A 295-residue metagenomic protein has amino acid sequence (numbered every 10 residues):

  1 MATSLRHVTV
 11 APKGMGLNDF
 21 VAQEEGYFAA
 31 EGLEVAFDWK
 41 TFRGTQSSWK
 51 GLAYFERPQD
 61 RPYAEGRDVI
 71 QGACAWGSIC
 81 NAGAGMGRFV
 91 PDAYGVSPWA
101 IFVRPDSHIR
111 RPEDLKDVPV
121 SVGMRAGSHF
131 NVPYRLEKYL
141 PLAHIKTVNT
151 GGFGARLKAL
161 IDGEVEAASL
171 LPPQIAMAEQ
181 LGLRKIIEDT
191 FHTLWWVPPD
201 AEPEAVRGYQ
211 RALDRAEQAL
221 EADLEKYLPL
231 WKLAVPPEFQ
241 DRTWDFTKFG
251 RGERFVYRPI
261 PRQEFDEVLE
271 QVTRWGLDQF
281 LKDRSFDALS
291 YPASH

Functional and structural regions predicted by a protein language model:
A2-Y134, K138-L140, T147, I186-E188: Short, glycine-/small- and polar/acidic-enriched structural segments that line small-molecule recognition paths
R43, S78, I175, T193 (+1 more regions): Positions that flank functional sites
S47-S48, A82, E179, V197-P198 (+1 more regions): Short Asp/Glu-rich motifs
T147-V148, G152-A234: Pocket-lining segment of extracytoplasmic ligand-binding domains
P203-Q279: Secondary-structure end/capping motifs
T273-H295: Conserved C-terminal helix/tail region of periplasmic/extracytoplasmic solute-binding proteins
